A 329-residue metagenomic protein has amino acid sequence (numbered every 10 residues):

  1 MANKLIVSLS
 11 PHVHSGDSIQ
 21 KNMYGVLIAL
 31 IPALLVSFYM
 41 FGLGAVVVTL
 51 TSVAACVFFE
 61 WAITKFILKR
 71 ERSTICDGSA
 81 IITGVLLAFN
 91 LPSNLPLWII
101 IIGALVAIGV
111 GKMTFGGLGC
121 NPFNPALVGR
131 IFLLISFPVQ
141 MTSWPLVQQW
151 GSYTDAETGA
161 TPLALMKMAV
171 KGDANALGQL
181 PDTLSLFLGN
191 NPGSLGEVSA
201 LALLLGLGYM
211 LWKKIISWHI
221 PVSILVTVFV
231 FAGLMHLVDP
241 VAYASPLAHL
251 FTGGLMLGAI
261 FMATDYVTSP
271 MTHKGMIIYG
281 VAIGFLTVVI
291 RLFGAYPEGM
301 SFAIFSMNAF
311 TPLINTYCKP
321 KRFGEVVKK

Functional and structural regions predicted by a protein language model:
M1-V57: N-terminal signal-anchor module of multipass membrane proteins
M1-Y24, F66, L292-K329: Cytosolic-side transmembrane-helix boundaries in multi-pass membrane proteins
S10, F58-R70, I108-G119, L205-K214 (+1 more regions): C-terminal ends of transmembrane helices
L35-L87: Membrane helical hairpin/interfacial module
L43-A55, N94-G103, L186-A200, Y243-L255: Structural signature of hydrophobic alpha-helical transmembrane segments
L86-D155: Membrane-interface helix-loop-helix junctions at boundaries between adjacent transmembrane segments
P122-A126, P246-G253, M276, G294-M307: Loop-to-transmembrane alpha-helix initiation sites
P125-L204: Long hydrophobic alpha-helical segments that form multi-pass transmembrane helix bundles in integral membrane proteins
